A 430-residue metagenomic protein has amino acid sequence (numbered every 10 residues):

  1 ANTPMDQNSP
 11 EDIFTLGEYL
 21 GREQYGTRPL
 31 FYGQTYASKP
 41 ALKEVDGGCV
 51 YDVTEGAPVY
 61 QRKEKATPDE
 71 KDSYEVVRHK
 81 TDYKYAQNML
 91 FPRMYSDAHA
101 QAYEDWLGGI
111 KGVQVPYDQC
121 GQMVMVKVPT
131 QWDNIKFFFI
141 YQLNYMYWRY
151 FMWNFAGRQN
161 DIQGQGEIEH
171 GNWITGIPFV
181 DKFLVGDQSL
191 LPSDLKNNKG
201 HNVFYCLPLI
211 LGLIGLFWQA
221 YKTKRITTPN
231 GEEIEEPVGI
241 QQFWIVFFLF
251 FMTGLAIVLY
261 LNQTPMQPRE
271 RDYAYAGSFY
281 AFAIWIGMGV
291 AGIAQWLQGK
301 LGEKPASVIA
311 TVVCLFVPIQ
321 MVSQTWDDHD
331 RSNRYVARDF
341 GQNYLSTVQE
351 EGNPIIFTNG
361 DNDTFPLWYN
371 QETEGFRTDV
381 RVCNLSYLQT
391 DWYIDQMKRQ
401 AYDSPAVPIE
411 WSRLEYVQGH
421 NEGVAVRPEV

Functional and structural regions predicted by a protein language model:
A1-Y275, A281-N353, T358, T364-V430: ER/secretory pathway lumenal C-terminal domains and tails of membrane proteins involved in glycoprotein biogenesis
